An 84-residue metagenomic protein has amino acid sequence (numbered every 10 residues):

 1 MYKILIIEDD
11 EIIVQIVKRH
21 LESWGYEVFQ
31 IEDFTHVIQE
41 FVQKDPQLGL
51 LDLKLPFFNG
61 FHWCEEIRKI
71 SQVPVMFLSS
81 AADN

Functional and structural regions predicted by a protein language model:
M1-N84: N-terminal/domain-start alpha-helical segments
